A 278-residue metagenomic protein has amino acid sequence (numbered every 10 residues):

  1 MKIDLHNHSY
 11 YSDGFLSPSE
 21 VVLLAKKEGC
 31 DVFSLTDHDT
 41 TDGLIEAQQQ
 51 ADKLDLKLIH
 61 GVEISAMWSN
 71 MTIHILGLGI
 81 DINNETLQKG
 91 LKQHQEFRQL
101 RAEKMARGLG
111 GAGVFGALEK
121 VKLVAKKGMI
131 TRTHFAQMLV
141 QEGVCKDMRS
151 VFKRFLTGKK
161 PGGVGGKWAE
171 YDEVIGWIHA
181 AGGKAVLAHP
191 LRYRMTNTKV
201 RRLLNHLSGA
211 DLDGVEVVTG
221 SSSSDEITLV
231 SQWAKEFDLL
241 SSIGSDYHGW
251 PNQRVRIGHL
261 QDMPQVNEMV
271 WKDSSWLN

Functional and structural regions predicted by a protein language model:
M1-M71, F155-G158, E170-N252, M263 (+2 more regions): An N-terminally biased module of ancient metal coordination in phosphate/nucleic-acid-related enzymes
Q50-R201, N205, P264-L277: Extended substrate/RNA-proximal surfaces in nucleic-acid metabolism proteins
H259: Acidic, carboxylate-rich catalytic segments that either coordinate divalent cations
